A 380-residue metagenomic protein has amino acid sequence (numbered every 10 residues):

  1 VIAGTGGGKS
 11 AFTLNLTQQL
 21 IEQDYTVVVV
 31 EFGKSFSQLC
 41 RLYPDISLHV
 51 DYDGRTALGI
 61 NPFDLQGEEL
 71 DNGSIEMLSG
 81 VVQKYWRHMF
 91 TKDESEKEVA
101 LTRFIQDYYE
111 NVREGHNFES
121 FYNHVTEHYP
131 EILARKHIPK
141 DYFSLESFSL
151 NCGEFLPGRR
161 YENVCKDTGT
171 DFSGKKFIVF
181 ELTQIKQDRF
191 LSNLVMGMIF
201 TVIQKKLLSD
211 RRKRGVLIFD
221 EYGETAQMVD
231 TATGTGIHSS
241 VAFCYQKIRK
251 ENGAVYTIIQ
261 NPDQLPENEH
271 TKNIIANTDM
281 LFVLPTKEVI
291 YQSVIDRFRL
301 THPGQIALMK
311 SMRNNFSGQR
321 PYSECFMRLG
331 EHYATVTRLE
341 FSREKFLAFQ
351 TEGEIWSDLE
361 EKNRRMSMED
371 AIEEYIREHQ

Functional and structural regions predicted by a protein language model:
V1-Y52, H238: Glycine-rich phosphate-binding loop of nucleotide-binding enzymes
G4-G6, D210, L265-Q380: C-terminal regions of RecA-like/P-loop NTPase motor modules
D24-Y25, D45-I46, E251-G253, A276-M280 (+1 more regions): Short glycine-/polar-rich loops that comprise or flank the Walker A/P-loop and associated switch/sensor motifs
V28-V30, I248, A254-Q260, V283: Structural recognition of the conserved hydrophobic beta-strand(s) that form the central parallel beta-sheet of P-loop
K34-I46, V50, G54-G253, P266-E269 (+3 more regions): P-loop NTPase motor domains
D51-D53, I259, P285-T286: Short beta->alpha connector loops at strand-helix junctions that form conserved, small/polar/Pro-enriched
